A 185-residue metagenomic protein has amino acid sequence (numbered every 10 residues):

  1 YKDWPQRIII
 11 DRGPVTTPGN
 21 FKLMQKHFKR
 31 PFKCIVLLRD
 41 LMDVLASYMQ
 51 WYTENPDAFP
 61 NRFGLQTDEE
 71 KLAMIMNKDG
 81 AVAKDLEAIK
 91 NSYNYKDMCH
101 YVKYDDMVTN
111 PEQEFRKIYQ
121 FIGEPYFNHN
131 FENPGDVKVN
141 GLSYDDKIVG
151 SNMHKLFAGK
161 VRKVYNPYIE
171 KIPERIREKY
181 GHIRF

Functional and structural regions predicted by a protein language model:
Y1-K2, M42-I122: PAPS-dependent sulfotransferase catalytic domain
Y1-P31, E54-Q66, F157-A158, N166-K171 (+2 more regions): PAPS-dependent sulfation machinery
I9-G13, V36-L38, Y101-K103: Short beta-strand segments
N20, K78-I89, E114, Y168-Y180: Alpha-helical packing segments of well-folded alpha/beta enzyme cores
L23, T109-Q113, M153: Short acidic alpha-helix initiation/capping motifs at coil-to-helix transition points, especially at protein N-termini
H27-W51: Conserved phosphate-donor/acceptor-positioning beta-strand/loop module used by diverse small-molecule
C34, C99-Y101, R184: Conserved beta-strand scaffold positions in the cores of enzyme catalytic domains, especially in NTP/NDP-utilizing
M49-Y52, K90-Y93, Q120-F185: PAPS-dependent sulfotransferases, especially Golgi type II membrane carbohydrate sulfotransferases
